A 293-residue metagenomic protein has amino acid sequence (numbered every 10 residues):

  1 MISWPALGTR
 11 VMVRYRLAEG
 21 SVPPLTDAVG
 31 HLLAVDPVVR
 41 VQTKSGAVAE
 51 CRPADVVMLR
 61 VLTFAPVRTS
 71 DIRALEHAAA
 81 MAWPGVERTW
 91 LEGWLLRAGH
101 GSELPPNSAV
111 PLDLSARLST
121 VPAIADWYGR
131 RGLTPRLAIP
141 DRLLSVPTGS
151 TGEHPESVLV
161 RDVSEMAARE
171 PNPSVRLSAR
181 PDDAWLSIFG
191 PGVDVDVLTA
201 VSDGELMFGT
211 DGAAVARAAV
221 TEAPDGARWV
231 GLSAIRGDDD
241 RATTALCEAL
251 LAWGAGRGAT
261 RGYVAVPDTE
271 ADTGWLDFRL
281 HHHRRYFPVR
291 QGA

Functional and structural regions predicted by a protein language model:
I2-G8, P23-T26, L33, A47-G129 (+3 more regions): N-terminal charged segments
L17-G20: Short, charged beta-turn/beta-strand-edge "cap" motif at the junction between a beta-strand and an adjacent loop
P37-V41: Short aromatic-glycine-enriched beta-strand elements
K44-G46, A213: Glycine-centered tight beta-turn/hairpin loop motif at sheet-sheet or coil-to-beta transitions
W83-G85, L95, A116-P191, L246-A252 (+1 more regions): Acyl-donor-binding surface of acyltransferase catalytic domains
V110-A116, S233-A242: A short, internal acetyl-CoA/4′-phosphopantetheine-binding micro-motif in the GNAT/acyltransferase core
A168-I235: Flexible, substrate/cofactor-facing loop regions flanked by secondary structure within enzyme catalytic domains
